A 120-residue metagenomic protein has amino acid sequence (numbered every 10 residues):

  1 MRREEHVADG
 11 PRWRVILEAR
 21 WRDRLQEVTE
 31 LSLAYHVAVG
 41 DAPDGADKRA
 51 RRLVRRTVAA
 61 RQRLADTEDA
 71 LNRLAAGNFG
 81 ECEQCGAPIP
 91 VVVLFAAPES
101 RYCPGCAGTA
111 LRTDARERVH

Functional and structural regions predicted by a protein language model:
M1-A76, T113-H120: Interaction interfaces in information-processing and related assembly proteins
E5, E83, P98: Solvent-exposed, flexible loop/coil residues
R12, G80, R101: Charged, alpha-helix-enriched surfaces in structured cytosolic catalytic cores of large nucleotide-utilizing machines
A75-N78, E99: Short metal-coordination and nucleic-acid-contact micro-motifs, chiefly zinc-binding Cys/His arrays
F79, I89-L94, G108-L111: Short functional micro-motifs and their immediate structural scaffolds
C82-C85, C103-C106: Short cysteine-rich clusters marking metal-coordination/redox-active sites
A87-P90, E99: Amphipathic alpha-helical protein-protein interaction surfaces
L94-R101, D114-H120: Short cysteine/histidine-rich zinc-coordinating motifs and their immediately flanking basic loops
